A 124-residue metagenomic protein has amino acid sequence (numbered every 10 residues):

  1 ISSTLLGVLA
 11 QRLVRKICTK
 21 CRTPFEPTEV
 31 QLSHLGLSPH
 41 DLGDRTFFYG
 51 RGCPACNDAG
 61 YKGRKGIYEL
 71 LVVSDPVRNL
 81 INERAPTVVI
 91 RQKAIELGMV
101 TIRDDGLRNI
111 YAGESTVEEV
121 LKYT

Functional and structural regions predicted by a protein language model:
I1-T124: Short, flexible helix-loop junctions that flank or precede catalytic/ligand sites
